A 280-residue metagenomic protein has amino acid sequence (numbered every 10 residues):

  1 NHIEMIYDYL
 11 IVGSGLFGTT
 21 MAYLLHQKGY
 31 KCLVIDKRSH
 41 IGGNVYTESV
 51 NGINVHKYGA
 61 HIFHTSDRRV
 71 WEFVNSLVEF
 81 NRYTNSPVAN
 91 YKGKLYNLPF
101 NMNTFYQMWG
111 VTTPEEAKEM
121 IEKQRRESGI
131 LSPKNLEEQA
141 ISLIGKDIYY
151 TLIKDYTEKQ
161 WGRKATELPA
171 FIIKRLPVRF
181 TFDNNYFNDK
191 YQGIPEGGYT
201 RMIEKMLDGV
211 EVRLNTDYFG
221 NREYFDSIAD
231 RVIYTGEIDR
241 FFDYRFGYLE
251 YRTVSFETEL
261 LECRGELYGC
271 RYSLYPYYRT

Functional and structural regions predicted by a protein language model:
N1-E4: Short, Lys/Arg-enriched N-terminal segments with co-localized hydrophobic residues within the first ~10-30 amino acids
Y7-V34: N-terminal Rossmann-like FAD-binding beta1-loop-alpha1 element of flavoenzymes
V12-S14, I35-K37, T65-S66, G197 (+2 more regions): Short His-Asn-centered micro-motif
H26-N51: Glycine-rich FAD pyrophosphate-binding loop
K28, F219-T280: Mid-domain catalytic core of redox enzymes that form a hydrophobic substrate pocket/lid adjacent to a catalytic redox
N51-E127: Dinucleotide-binding Rossmann-like beta1-alpha1 core, especially the glycine-rich loop that anchors the ADP
E72-S76, I148, Y268: Structural/interface elements that position substrates and couple domains in central-metabolism enzymes
K92-Y96, N103-R231, T235, R240-F242: Active-site/ligand-binding neighborhood in enzyme catalytic cores
